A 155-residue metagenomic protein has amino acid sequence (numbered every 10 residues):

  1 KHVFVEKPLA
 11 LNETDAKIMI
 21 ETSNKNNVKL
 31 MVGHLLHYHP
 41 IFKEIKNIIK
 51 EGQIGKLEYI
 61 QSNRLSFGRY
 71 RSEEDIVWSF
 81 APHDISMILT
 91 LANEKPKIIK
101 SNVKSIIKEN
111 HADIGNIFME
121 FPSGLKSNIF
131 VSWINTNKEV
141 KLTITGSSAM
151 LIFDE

Functional and structural regions predicted by a protein language model:
K1-H2, I54, L151-E155: Short, intrinsically disordered, charge-balanced linker/junction segments flanking boundaries in proteins
K1-H37: Beta-strand-loop-alpha-helix segment that lines the small-molecule cofactor/substrate pocket of alpha/beta enzymes
E6, N63, T145: Alpha/beta-hydrolase-fold catalytic nucleophile elbow
I20-K29, K43-L57, P122, T145-M150: Basic phosphate/pyrophosphate-binding loop/patch that engages nucleotide-derived ligands
L36-K108: Predominantly a Rossmann-like dinucleotide-binding segment in NAD(P)-dependent oxidoreductases
P82-E155: Contiguous beta-strand/loop segments that form the cofactor/metal-binding neighborhood of enzyme cores
